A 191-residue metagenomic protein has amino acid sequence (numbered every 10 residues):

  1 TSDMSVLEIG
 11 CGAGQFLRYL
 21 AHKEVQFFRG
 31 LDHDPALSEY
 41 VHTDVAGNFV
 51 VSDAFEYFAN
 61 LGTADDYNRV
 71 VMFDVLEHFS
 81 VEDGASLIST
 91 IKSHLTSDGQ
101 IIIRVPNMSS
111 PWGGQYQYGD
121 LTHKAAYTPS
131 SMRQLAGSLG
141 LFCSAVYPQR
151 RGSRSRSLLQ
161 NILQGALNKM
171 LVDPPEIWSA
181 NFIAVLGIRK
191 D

Functional and structural regions predicted by a protein language model:
T1-W112, T128-M132, A184-I188: Conserved SAM-binding loop
V41-T43, Q115-Y116, R156-L159: Short secondary-structure transition/capping segments
D44, D120-T122, I177-S179: Short, solvent-exposed coil/turn segments
F49, C143-V146: Generic structural signal for residues in well-ordered beta-strands
I102, Q134, A145-D191: A C-terminal cap/extension of S-adenosyl-L-methionine-dependent methyltransferases that defines the acceptor-substrate
W112-D120, I162-G165: Short glycine/proline- and charge-enriched loop/turn segments that cap or connect secondary-structure elements
Q115-S131: Acceptor-substrate binding/catalytic loop of class I
S138-F142: Substrate-binding/catalytic lobe of Class I Rossmann-like enzymes that use SAM or dcSAM, i.e., the mid-to-C-terminal
